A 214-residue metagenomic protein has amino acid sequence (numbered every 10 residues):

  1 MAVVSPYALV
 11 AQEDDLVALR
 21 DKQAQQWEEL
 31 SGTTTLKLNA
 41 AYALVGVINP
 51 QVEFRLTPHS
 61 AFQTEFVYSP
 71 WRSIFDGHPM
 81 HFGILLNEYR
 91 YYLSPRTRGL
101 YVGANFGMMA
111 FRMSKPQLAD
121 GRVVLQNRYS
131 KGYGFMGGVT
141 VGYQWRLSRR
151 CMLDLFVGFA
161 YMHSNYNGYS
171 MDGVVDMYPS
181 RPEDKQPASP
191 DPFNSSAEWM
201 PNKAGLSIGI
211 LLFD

Functional and structural regions predicted by a protein language model:
M1-P6: Bacterial N-terminal signal peptides
Y7-G32, Y178-D184: Sec-dependent signal peptide cleavage junction
D15-A18, E198-D214: Outer-membrane beta-barrel "beta-signal"
W27, F66-F82, F111-G134, M162-K203: Extracellular/periplasm-exposed beta-strand and loop segments of Gram-negative cell-envelope proteins, dominated by
L30-V45, A61-F75: Transmembrane beta-strand segments that form the barrel wall of outer-membrane beta-barrel proteins
T34-L36, G46-P50, G83-N87, F135-V141 (+2 more regions): Hydrophobic, lipid-facing positions within transmembrane beta-strands of outer-membrane proteins
F54-D154, I210-L212: Gram-negative (and chloroplast) outer-membrane scaffold detector with strong preference for beta-barrel transmembrane
L155-Y161: Internal, hydrophobic beta-strand segments that form the core of beta-sheet-rich folds
